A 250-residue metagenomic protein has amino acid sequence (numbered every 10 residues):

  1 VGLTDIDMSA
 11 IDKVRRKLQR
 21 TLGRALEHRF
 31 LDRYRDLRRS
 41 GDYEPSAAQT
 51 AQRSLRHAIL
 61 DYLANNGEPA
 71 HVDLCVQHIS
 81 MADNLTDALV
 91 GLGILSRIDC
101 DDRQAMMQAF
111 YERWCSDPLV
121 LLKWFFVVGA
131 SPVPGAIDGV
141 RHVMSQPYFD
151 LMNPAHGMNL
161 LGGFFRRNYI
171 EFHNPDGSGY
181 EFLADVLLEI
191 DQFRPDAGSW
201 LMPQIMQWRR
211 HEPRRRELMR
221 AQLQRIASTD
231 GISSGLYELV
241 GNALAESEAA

Functional and structural regions predicted by a protein language model:
V1-A250: Long, ordered, helix-rich scaffold segments
